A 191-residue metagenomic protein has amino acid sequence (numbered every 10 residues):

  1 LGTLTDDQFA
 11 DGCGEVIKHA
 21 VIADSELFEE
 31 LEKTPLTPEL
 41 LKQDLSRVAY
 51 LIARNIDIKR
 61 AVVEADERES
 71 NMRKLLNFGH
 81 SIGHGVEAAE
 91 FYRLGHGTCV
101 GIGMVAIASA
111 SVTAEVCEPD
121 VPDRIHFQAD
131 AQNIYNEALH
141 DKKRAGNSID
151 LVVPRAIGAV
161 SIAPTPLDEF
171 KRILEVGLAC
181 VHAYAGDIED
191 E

Functional and structural regions predicted by a protein language model:
L1-T37: A glycine/threonine-rich phosphate-anchoring loop and its flanking beta-alpha core in nucleotide/phosphate-binding
Q8, G12-I17, V116-E191: C-terminal charged capping/lid subdomain of soluble metabolic enzymes
H19-A23, Y92, D141: Histidine kinase transmitter module recognition
I22, E26, A61-E64, R68 (+2 more regions): Intrinsically disordered or highly flexible coil/loop and linker segments, enriched in small and charged/polar residues
E26, D57, S70-N71, N147-S148 (+1 more regions): Residue-level signal for pocket-adjacent positions within structured domains
E29-Q132: Active-site segments that bind and position negatively charged phosphate/pyrophosphate groups
